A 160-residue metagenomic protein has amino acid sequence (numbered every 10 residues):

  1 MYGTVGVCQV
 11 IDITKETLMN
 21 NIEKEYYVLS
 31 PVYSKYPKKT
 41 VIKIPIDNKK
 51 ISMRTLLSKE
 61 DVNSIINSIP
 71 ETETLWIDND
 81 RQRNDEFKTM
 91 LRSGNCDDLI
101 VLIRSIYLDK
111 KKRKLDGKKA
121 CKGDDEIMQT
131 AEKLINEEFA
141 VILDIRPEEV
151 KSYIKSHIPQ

Functional and structural regions predicted by a protein language model:
M1-D47: A positional/architectural concept
D47-Q160: Charge/polar-rich, low-complexity and marginally structured segments
